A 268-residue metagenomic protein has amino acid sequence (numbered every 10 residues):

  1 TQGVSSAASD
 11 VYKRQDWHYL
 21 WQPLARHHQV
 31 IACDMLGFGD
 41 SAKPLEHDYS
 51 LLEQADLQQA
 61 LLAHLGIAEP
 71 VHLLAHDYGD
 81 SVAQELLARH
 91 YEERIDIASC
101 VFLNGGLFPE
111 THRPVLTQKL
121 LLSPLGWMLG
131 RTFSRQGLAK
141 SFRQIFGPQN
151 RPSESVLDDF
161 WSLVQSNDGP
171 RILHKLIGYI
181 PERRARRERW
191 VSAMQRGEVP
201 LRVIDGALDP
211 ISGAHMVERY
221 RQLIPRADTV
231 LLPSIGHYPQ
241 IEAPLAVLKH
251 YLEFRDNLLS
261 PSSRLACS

Functional and structural regions predicted by a protein language model:
T1-A8, Y12: Single conserved hydrophobic/aromatic residue that forms the stacking wall/gate of nucleotide- or nucleobase-binding
S5, H18, A25, L248: Conserved catalytic core of two-component sensor histidine kinases
D10, Q15-D16, I31, F38-L74 (+4 more regions): Flexible "cap/lid" subdomain of the alpha/beta-hydrolase fold that forms the substrate-access gate
Y19-H28, H64: A short, Lys/Arg-enriched amphipathic alpha-helix followed by its capping loop at the start of a domain
L232-L248: Catalytic histidine-centered segment of alpha/beta-hydrolase-like enzymes
L259-S268: Alpha/beta-hydrolase-fold serine-hydrolase catalytic core, especially in secreted/extracellular enzymes
